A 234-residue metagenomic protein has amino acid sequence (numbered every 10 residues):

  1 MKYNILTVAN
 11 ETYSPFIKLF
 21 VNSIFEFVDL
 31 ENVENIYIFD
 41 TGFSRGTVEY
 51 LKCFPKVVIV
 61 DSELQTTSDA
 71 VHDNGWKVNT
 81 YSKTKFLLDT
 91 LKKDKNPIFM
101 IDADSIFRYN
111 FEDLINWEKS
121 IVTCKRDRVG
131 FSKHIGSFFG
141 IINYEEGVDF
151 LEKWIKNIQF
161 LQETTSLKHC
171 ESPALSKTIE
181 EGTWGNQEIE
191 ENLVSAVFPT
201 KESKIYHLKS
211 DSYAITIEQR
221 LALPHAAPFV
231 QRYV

Functional and structural regions predicted by a protein language model:
M1-V21: N-proximal low-complexity "stem/linker" segments adjacent to membrane-targeting elements
S23-N32: Short, acidic, metal-binding catalytic loop of nucleotide-sugar glycosyltransferases
E34-G42: Short beta-strand/loop segment that forms part of the nucleotide-sugar
T41-G46, L64, F107-F111, N192-V194: Short, polar loop motifs at secondary-structure junctions
G42-K93: Active-site-proximal specificity loops/subdomain of glycosyltransferases
E63-V71, G130, L193-P199, Y213-A214: A short acidic, often aromatic-flanked loop/helix-cap motif at beta-alpha or helix-coil junctions that lines enzyme
Y81-S132, G140-Y144: GT-A fold catalytic core of metal-dependent nucleotide-sugar glycosyltransferases, centered on the diacidic
G147-V234: Catalytic core and acceptor-binding pocket of nucleotide-sugar-dependent glycosyltransferases
